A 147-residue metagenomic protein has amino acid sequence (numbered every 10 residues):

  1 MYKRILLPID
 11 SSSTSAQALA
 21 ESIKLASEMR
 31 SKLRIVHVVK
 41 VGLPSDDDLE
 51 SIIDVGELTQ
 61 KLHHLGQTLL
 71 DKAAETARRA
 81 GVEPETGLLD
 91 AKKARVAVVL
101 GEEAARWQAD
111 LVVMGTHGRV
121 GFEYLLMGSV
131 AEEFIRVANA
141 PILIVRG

Functional and structural regions predicted by a protein language model:
K3-I53, T76-G87: Small/aliphatic-rich secondary-structure junction motif
E50-D54, E103-A105, V130-A131: Short, hinge-like loop/turn segments at secondary-structure boundaries
D54-T68: A short acidic, glycine-rich active-site loop that binds or catalyzes chemistry on phosphate/adenosine moieties
E75-V112: Structural beta-alpha unit
L111-E133: Glycine-rich, Arg-bearing micro-motifs that act as flexible, cationic patches
V130, A138-N139: Short, structured coil segments at secondary-structure junctions
I142-G147: Short, flexible loop segments at boundaries between secondary-structure elements
